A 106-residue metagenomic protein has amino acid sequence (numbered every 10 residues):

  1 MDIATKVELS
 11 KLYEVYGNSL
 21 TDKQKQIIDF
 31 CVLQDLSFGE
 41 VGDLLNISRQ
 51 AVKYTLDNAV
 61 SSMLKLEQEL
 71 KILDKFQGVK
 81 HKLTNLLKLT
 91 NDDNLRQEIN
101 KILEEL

Functional and structural regions predicted by a protein language model:
A4-Y16: Short, Lys/Arg-enriched N-terminal segment that forms or immediately precedes the first helix of a structured domain
D22-Q34: Short amphipathic alpha helix immediately N-terminal
I28, V41-G42, V52: Hydrophobic positions on the alpha-helical face of helix-turn-helix-like DNA-binding modules
T55-N58: Residues within the DNA-recognition helix of helix-turn-helix
V60-E67: C-terminal flanking helix
K80-L106: Helix-turn-helix/homeodomain-like alpha-helical modules used for DNA recognition and transcription-factor dimerization
